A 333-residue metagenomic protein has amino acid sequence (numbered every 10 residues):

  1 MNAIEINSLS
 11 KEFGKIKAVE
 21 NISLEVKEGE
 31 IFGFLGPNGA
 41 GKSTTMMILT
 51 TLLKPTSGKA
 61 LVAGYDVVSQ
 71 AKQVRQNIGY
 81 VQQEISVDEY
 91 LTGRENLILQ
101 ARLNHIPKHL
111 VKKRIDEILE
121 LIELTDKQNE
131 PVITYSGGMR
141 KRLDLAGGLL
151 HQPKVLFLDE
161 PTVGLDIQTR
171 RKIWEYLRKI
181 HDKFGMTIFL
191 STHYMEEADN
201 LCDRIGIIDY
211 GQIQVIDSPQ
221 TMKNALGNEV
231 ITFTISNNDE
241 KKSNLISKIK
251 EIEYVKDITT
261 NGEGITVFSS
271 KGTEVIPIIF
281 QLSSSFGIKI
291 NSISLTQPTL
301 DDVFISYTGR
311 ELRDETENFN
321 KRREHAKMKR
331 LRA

Functional and structural regions predicted by a protein language model:
I98, R102, H109-K127: Conserved ABC ATPase "signature" region
P131-Y135: Conserved ABC ATPase signature
Q152: Conserved catalytic motifs of ABC-family nucleotide-binding domains
L156-D159: Catalytic Walker B motif of ABC-type/P-loop ATPase nucleotide-binding domains
E175-S270: ABC transporter nucleotide-binding domain
